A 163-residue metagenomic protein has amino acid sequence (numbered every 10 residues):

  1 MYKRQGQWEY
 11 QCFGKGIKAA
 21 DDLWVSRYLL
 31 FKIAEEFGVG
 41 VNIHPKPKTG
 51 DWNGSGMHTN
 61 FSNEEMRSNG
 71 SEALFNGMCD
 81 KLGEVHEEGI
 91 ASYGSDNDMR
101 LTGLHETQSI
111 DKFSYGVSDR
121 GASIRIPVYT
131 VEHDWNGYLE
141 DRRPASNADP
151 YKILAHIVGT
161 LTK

Functional and structural regions predicted by a protein language model:
M1-Y2: Short, small-residue-biased leader/transition segments that mark boundaries at the very start of proteins
Q11-K163: Active-site capping/gating regions of soluble enzymes
